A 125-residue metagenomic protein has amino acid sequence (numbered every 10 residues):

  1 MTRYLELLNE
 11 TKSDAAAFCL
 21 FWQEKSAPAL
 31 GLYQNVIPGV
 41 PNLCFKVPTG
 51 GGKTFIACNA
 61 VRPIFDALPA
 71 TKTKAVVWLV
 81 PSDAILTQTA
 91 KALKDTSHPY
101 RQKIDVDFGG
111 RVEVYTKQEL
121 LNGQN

Functional and structural regions predicted by a protein language model:
M1-N125: RecA-like P-loop NTPase motor core of helicase/translocase proteins
